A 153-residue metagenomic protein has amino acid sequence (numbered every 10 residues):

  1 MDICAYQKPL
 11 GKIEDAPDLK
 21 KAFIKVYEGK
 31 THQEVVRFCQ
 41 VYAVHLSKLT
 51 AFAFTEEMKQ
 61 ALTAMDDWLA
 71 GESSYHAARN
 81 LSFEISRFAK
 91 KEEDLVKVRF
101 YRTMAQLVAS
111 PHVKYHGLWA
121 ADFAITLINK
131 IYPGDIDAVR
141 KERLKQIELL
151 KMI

Functional and structural regions predicted by a protein language model:
D2-E142: Structured binding/interaction patches within domain cores
Q146-I153: Amphipathic, membrane-inserting segments
